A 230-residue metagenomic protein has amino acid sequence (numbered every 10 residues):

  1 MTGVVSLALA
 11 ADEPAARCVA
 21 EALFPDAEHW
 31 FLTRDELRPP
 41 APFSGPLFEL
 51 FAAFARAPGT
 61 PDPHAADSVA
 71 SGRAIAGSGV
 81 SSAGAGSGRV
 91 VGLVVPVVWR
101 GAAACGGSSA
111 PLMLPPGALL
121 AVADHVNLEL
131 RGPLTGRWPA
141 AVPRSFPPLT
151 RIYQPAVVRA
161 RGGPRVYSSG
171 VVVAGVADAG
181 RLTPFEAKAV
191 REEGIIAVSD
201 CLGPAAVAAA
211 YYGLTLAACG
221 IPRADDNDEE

Functional and structural regions predicted by a protein language model:
M1-V5: A short, charged/proline- and glycine-enriched loop that marks the coil->beta-strand transition at the N-terminal
S6-R17, E21-A218, P222-D228: Glycine-rich phosphate- or other oxyanion-binding loops that anchor nucleotides, phosphorylated ligands
